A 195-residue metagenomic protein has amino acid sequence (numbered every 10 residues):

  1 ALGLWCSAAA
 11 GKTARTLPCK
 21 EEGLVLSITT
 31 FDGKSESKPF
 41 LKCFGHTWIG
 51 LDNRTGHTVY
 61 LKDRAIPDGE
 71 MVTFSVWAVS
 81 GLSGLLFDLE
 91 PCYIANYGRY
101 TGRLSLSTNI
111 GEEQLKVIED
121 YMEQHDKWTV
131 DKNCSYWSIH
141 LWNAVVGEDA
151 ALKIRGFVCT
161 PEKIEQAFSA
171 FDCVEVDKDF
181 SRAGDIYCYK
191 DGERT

Functional and structural regions predicted by a protein language model:
A1-A9: Classical Sec-dependent N-terminal signal peptides that target proteins to the secretory pathway
G11-K132, I164-T195: Non-catalytic ligand/cofactor/substrate-binding and regulatory segments of enzyme domains
C43-H46, K127-E162: Active-site nucleophilic cysteine motif
